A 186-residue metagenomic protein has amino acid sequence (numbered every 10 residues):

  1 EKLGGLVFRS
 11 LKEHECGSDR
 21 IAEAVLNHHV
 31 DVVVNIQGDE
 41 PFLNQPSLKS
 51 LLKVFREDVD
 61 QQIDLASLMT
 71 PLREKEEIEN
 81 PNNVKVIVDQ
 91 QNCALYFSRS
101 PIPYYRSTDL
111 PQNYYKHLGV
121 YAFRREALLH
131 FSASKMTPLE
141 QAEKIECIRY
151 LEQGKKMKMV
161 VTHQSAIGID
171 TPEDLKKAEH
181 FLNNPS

Functional and structural regions predicted by a protein language model:
E1-K53: Short phosphate-binding loop-to-helix
K2, L43-S134: Conserved core of the sugar-phosphate nucleotidyltransferase
L6-V7, C93, K156-K158: Conserved beta-strand segments of alpha/beta enzyme cores
E13-G17, R73, A166-G168: A short acidic, often aromatic-flanked loop/helix-cap motif at beta-alpha or helix-coil junctions that lines enzyme
A22-L26, P81-V84, K176: Short, surface-exposed amphipathic charged segments that create phosphate/polyanion-binding patches used for binding
L26, R56-D60, N183: Residue-level signal for alpha-helix termini/capping positions
V30, D60-I63, K155: Short, high-confidence coil segments that cap the C-terminus of an alpha-helix and link into the following beta-strand
Q112-S186: Conserved alpha/beta core of the MobA/IspD/sugar-nucleotide pyrophosphorylase nucleotidyltransferase superfamily
